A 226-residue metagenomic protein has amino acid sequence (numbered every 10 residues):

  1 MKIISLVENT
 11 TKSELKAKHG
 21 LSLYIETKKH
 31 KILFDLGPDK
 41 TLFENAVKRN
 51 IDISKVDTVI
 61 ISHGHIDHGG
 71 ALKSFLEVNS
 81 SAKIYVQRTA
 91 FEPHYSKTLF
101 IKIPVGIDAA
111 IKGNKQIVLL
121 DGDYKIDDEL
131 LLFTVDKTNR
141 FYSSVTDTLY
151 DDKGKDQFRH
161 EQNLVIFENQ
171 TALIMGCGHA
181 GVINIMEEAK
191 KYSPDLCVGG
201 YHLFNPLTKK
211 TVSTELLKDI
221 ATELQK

Functional and structural regions predicted by a protein language model:
M1-R49, Q157, E161-I174: Conserved beta-strand hairpin/beta-sheet module of binuclear metal-dependent hydrolase folds, prominently
M1-S13, N139-R140, S144-K155, H202-S213: Glycine-rich phosphate-binding "P-loop"
V7-T10, L36-D39, G64, T89-A90 (+3 more regions): Active-site metal-binding loops of divalent metal-dependent hydrolases
H30-I32, T58, L130, T171-A172 (+1 more regions): Structural motif
T41-E92, K190-V198: Active-site metal-binding motif and surrounding structural segment of the metallo-beta-lactamase
H68, R159, N163-K226: Cap/insert and terminal regions of metallo-dependent hydrolase folds
G70-N79, I101-P104, K209-L216: Metal-dependent catalytic neighborhoods of phosphoester/phosphodiester hydrolases
A90-Q162: Metallo-beta-lactamase
